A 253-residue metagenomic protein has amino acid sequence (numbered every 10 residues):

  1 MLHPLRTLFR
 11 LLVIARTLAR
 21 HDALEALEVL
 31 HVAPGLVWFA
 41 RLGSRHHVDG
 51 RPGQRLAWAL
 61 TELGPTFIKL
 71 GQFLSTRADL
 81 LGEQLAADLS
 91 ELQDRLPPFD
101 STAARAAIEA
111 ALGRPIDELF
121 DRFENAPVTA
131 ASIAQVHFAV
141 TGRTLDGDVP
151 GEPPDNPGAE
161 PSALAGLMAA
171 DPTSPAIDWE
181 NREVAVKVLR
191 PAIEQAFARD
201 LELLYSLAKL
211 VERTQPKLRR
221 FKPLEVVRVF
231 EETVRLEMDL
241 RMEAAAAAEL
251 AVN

Functional and structural regions predicted by a protein language model:
M1-Q135, T141-D146, P150-P175, W179-E183 (+2 more regions): N-terminal accessory/targeting segments that precede structured cores
K187-L189: Conserved beta3-strand ATP-binding lysine motif
L210-P216, E237-N253: Structural motif at the C-terminus of the N-lobe alphaC helix and the adjacent alphaC-beta4 loop of the Hanks-type
